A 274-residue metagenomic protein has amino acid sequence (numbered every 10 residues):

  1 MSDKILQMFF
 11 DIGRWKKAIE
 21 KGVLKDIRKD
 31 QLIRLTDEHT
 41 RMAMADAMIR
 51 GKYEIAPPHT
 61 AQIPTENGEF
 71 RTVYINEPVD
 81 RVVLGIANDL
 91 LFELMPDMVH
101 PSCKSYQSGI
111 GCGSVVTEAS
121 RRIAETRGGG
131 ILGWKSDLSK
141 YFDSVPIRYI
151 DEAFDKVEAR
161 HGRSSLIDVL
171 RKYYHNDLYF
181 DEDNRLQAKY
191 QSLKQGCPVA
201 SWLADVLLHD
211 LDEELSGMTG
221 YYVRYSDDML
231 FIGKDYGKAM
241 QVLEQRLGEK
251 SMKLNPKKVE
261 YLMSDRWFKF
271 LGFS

Functional and structural regions predicted by a protein language model:
M1-M44: Non-catalytic, polymerase-adjacent accessory regions of viral genome-replication enzymes
D46-G68, I167-D183: Reverse-transcriptase-like RNA-dependent polymerase core
E69-H100, K189-G217: Conserved pre-motif C helix in the palm subdomain of viral-like polymerases
L84, N88-P146: Active-site-proximal segment of RNA-dependent polymerases
Y106-S114, L230-G233, L262-W267: Beta-rich nucleic-acid/ligand-interaction surfaces
R122-S226, L230-R246, K250-M252, P256-M263: Conserved polymerase palm-domain catalytic core
F268-S274: Short, low-order "capping/linker" segments at domain edges
